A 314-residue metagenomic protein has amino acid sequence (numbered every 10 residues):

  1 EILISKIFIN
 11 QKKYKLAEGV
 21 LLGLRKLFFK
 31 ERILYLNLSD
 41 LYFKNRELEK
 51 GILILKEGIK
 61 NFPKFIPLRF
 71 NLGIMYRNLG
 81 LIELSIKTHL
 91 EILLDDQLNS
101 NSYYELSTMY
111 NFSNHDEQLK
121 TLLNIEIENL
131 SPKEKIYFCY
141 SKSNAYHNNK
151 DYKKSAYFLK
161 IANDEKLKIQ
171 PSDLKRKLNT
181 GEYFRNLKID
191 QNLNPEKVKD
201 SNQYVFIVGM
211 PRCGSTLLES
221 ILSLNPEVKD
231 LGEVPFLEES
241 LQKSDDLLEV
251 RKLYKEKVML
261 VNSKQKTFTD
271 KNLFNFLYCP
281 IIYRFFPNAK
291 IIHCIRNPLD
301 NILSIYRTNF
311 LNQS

Functional and structural regions predicted by a protein language model:
E1-N262: Alpha-helical solenoid repeat scaffolds of the TPR/TPR-like class and their adjacent stem/linker regions that mediate
N45, L79, N163, N225-L231 (+3 more regions): PAPS-dependent sulfotransferase catalytic domain
